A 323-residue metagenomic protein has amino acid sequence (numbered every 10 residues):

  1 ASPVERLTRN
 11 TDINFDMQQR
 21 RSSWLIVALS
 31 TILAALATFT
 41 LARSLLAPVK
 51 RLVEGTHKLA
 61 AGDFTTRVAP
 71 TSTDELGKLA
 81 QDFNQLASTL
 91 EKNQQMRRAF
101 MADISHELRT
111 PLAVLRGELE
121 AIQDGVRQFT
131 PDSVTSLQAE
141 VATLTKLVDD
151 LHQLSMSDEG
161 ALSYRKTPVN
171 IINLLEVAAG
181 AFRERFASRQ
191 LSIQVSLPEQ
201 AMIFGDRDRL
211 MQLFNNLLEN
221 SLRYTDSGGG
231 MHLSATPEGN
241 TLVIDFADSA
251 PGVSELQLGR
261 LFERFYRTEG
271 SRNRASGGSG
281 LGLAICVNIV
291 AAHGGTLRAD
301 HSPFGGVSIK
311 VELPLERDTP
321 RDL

Functional and structural regions predicted by a protein language model:
I26-L46: Cytosolic-side ends of inner-membrane transmembrane helices, especially those that anchor bacterial signal-transduction
A47-K58, R67-Q85, A139: HAMP signal relay modules and closely related sensory coiled-coil linkers that couple transmembrane inputs to cytosolic
F64, G160, R185-Q194: Short conserved segments within the C-terminal catalytic ATPase subdomain
T65, T71, R165-P168, S192-A201: Conserved catalytic submotifs in the C-terminal HATPase_c
L90-T143: Membrane-proximal coiled-coil signaling linkers
V253-R267: Short conserved segment of the HATPase_c
G294-G295: Conserved glycine-rich
